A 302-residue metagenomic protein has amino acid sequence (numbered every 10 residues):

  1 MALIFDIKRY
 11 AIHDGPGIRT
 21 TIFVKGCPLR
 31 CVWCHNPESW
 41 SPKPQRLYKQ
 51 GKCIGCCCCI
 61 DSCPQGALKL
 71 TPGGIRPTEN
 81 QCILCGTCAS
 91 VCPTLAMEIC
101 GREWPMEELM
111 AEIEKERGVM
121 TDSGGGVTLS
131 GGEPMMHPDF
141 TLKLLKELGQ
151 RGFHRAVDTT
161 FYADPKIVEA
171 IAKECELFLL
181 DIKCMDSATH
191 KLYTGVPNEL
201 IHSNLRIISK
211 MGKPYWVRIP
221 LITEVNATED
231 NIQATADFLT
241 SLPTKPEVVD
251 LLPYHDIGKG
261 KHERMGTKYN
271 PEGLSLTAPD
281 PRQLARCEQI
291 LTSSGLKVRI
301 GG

Functional and structural regions predicted by a protein language model:
L3-P16, L221-G302: Auxiliary Fe-S-binding modules of radical SAM enzymes
F5-C58, I75-L84: N-terminal pre-triad scaffold of radical SAM enzymes
C31, C53, C63, C82-C88 (+6 more regions): Hydrophobic packing within well-folded, soluble alpha/beta domains
V32-S39, C58-P77, T87-E103: Iron-sulfur cluster-binding cysteine motifs and their immediate structural context in ferredoxin-like electron-transfer
Y48, K191-P197, G266-L276: Short glycine-enriched, charge-decorated loop/helix-capping segments at active-site entrances that position
Y48-I54, G101-E108, E116: Extended, non-globular alpha-helical segments
E107-R264: Conserved AdoMet/S-adenosylmethionine-binding subsite of the radical SAM
